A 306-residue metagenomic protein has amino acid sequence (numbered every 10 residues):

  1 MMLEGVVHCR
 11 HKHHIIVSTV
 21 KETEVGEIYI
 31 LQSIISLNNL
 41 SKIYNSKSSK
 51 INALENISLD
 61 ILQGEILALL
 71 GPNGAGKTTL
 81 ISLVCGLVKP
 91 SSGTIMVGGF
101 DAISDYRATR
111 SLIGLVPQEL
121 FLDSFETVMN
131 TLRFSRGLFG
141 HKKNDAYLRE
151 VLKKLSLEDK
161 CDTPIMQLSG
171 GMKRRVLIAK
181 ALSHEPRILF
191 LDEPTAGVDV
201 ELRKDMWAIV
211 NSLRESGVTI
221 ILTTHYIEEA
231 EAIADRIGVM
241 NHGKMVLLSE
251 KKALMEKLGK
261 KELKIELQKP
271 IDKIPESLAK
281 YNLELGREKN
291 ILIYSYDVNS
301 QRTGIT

Functional and structural regions predicted by a protein language model:
P72-G76: Walker A (P-loop) phosphate-binding loop of ABC-type ATPase nucleotide-binding domains
G93-D101, A108-T109: Conserved ABC transporter NBD signature motif
R133, G137-K160: Conserved ABC ATPase "signature" region
S183-R187: A short, proline-enriched helix->beta-strand linker immediately N-terminal to the Walker B motif in ABC-type P-loop
L189-D192: Catalytic Walker B motif of ABC-type/P-loop ATPase nucleotide-binding domains
W207-D297: ABC transporter nucleotide-binding domain
